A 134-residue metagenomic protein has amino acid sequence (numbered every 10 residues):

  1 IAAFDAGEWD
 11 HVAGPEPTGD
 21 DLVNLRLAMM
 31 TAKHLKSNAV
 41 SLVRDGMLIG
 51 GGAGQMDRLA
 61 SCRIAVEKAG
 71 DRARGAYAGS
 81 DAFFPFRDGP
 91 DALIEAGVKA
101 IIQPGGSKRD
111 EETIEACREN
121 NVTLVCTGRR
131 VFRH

Functional and structural regions predicted by a protein language model:
I1-H134: ATP-dependent carboxylate/acyl-activation modules
